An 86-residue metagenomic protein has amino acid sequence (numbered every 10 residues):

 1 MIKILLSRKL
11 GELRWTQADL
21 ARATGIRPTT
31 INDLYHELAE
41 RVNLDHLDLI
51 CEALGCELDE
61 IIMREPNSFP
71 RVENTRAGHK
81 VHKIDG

Functional and structural regions predicted by a protein language model:
M1-D19, A23: A short, Lys/Arg-rich alpha-helix, primarily the initiator
L6, L20-A21, I31-L34, I61: Conserved hydrophobic/aromatic packing and binding residues within compact polymer-binding modules
G11, G25, H36, P66: Residue-level detection of the helix-turn-helix DNA-binding "recognition helix"
I26-R41: Recognition helix of helix-turn-helix/homeodomain-like DNA-binding domains that insert into the DNA major groove
D33, I62-G86: Short, charged recognition helix plus adjacent turn of helix-turn-helix-like nucleic-acid-binding domains
L38-E52: Short, basic-rich loop-to-helix N-cap that marks the start of a DNA-contacting helix
